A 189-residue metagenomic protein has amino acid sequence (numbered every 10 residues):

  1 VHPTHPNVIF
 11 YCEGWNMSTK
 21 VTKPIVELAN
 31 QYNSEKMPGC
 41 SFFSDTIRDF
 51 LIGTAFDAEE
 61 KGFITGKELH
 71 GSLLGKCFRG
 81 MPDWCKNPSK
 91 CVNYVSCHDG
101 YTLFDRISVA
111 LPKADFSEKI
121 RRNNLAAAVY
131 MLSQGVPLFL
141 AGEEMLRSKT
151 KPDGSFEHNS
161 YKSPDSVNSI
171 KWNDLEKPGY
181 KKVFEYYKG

Functional and structural regions predicted by a protein language model:
H2, P6-L146, P152, Y161-S163: Conserved alpha/beta catalytic core and glycan-binding cleft of carbohydrate-active enzymes
E143-G189: Extended hydrophobic/aromatic segments used for targeting, binding, or gating
